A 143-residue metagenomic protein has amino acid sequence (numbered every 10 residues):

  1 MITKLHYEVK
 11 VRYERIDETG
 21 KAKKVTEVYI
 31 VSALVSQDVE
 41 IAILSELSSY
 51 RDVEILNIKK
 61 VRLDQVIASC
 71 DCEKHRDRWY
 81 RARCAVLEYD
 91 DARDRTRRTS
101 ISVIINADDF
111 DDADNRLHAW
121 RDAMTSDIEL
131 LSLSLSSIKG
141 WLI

Functional and structural regions predicted by a protein language model:
M1-K24, K74-R98: Short aromatic-glycine-(Arg/Gly/Cys) micro-motifs in beta-strand/loop hairpins
M1-Y7, I30-D38, C72-Y80, T96 (+1 more regions): Short, low-complexity cationic-aromatic patches
Y13-K74: Acidic (E/D-rich), amphipathic helical modules within compact regulatory domains
E14-I16, S36, V66, L87-Y89 (+2 more regions): Generic structural motif
T26, S45, C72-D77, R98-S100 (+1 more regions): Short intrinsically disordered coil segments
S48-D91, A123-I143: Short, mixed-charge low-complexity intrinsically disordered segments
D94-G140: Mixed-charge, glycine-accented linear interaction segment located at domain edges/termini
